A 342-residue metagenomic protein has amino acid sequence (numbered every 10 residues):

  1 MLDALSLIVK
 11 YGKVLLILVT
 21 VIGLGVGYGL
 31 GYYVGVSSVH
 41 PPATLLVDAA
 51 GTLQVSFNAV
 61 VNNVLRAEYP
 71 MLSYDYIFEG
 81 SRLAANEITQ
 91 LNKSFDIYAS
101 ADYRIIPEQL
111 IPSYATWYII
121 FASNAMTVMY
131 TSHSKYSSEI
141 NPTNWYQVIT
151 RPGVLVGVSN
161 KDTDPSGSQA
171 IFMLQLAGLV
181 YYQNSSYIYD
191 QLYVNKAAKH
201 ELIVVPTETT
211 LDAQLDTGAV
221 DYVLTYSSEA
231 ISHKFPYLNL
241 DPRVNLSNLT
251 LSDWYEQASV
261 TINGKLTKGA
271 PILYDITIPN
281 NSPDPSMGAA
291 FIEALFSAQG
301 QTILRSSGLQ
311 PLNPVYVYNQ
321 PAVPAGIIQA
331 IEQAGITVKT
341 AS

Functional and structural regions predicted by a protein language model:
D3-G23, L30: N-terminal Sec-pathway targeting helices
K13-V14, G25-Y69, S73-I77, R82 (+4 more regions): Exported/periplasmic ABC-transporter solute-binding proteins
K93-F95: Short acidic/histidine-rich motifs immediately flanking catalytic phosphotransfer sites in two-component signaling
A99-Y114, I119: Acidic, polar ligand-binding/catalytic clefts
F121-S123: Acidic, polar low-complexity intrinsically disordered regions
